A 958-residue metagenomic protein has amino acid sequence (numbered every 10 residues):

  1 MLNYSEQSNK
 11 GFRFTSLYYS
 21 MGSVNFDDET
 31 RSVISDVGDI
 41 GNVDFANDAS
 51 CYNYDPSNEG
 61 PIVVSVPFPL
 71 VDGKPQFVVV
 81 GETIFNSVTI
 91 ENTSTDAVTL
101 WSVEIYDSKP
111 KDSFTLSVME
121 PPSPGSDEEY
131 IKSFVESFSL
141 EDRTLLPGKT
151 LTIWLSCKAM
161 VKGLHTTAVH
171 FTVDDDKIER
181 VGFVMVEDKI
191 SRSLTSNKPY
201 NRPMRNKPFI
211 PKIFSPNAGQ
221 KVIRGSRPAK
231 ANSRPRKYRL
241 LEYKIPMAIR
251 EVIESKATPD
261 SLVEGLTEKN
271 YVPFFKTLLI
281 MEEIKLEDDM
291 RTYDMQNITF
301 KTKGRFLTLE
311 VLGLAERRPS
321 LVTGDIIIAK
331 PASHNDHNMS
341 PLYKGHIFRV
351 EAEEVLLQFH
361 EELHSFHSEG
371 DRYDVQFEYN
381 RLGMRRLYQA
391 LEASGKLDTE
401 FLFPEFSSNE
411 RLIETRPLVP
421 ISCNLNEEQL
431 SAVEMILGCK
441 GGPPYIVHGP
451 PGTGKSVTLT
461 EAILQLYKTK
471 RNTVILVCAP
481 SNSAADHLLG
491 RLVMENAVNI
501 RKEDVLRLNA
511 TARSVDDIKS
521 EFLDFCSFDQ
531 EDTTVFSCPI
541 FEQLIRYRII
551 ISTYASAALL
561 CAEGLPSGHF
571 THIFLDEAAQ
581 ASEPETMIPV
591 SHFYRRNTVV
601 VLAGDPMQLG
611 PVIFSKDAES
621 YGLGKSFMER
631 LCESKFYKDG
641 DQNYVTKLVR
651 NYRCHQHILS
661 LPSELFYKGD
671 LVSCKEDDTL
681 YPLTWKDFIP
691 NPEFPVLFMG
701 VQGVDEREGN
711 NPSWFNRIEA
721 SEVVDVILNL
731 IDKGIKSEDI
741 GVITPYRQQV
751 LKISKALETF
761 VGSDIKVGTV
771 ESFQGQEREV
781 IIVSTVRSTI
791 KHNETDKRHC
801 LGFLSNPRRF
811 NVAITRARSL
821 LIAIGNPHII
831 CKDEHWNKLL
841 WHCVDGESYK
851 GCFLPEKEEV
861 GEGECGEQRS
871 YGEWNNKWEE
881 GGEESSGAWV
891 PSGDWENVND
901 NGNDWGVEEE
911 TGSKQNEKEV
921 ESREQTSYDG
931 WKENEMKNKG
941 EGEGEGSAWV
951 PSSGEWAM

Functional and structural regions predicted by a protein language model:
M1-K285: Feature for long, exposed domains in two main contexts
Y130, D142, T534-Q543, K766-F773: Short acidic low-complexity segments
E136-F138, L307-R317, F536, I765-V767: Short alpha-helix capping/helix-loop boundary micro-motifs
C157-V161, A332-H337, A557, V786-R787: Short, charged beta-turn/beta-strand-edge "cap" motif at the junction between a beta-strand and an adjacent loop
L164-T166, H170-L437, L489-G490, K502 (+3 more regions): Pre-ATPase regulatory/linker segments immediately N-terminal to the P-loop/RecA-like helicase/translocase core
F209, E354-S552, D670-D732, E738 (+1 more regions): ASCE P-loop NTPase motor cores of helicases and related translocases
T469-N472, S481, I500, F541 (+5 more regions): Conserved helicase motor core of SF1/SF2 NTP-dependent helicases
